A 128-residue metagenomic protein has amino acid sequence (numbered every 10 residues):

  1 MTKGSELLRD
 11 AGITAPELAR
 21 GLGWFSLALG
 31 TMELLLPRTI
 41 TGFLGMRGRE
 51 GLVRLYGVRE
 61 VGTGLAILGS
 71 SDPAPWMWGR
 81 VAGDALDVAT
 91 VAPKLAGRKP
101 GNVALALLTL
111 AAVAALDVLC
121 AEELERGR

Functional and structural regions predicted by a protein language model:
M1-R128: Short amphipathic, positively biased membrane-proximal segments that drive organelle/inner-membrane targeting
